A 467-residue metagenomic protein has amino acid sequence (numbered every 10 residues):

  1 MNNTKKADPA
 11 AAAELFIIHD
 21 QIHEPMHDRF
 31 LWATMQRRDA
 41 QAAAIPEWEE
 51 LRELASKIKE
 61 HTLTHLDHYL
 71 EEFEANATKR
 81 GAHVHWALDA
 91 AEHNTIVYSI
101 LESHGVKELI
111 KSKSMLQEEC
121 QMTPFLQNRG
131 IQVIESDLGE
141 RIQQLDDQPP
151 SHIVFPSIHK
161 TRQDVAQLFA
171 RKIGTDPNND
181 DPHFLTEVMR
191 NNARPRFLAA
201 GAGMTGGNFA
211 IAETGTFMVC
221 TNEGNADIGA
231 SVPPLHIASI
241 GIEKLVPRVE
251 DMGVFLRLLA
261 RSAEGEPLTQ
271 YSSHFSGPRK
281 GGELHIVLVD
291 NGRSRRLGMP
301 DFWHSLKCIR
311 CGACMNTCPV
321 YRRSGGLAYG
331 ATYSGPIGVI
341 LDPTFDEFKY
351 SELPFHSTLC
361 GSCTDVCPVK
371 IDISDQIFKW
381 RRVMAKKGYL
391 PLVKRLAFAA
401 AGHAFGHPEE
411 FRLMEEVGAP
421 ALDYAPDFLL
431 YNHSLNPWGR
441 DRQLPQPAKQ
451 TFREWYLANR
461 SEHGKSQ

Functional and structural regions predicted by a protein language model:
M1-D301: The feature marks the mature, well-folded catalytic cores of soluble enzymes
K5-T34, A44, F398-Q467: Intrinsic disorder at enzyme termini
T62, I158, P182, G241-K244 (+6 more regions): Generic alpha-helical structural element
H65, D137, T161, D180-P182 (+6 more regions): Secondary-structure junction/capping motif
Y69, E118, T161, V165 (+9 more regions): Alpha-helical structural motif
E72, N76, R80, I96-I100 (+11 more regions): Generic, well-ordered alpha-helical scaffold segments in large soluble proteins
Y271, R279-S305, N316, V320-L430 (+1 more regions): Ferredoxin-type iron-sulfur electron-transfer modules in oxidoreductases and energy-metabolism complexes
C308, G312: Phosphate-binding glycine-rich loops and their immediate beta-loop-alpha structural context
